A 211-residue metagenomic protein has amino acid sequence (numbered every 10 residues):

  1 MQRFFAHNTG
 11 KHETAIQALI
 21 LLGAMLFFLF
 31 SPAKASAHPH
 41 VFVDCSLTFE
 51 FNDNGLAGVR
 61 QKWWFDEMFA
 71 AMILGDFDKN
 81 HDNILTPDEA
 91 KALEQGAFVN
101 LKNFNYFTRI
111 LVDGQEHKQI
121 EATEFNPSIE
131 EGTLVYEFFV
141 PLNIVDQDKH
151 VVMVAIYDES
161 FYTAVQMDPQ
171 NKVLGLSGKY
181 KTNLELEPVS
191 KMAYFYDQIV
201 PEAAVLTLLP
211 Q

Functional and structural regions predicted by a protein language model:
M1-A15: N-terminal secretory signal peptides that target proteins for export/translocation
H12-A24: Sec-dependent N-terminal signal peptides
F30-P32: N-terminal signal peptide c-region/cleavage motif recognized by signal peptidases
P39-W64: Early extracytoplasmic/domain-onset interaction patches
F65, E89: Long, contiguous binding/interaction regions
D76-P87: Acidic, glycine-anchored loop motifs typical of Ca2+
L85, K91-I110: Short, well-structured hydrophobic secondary-structure segments
F107, L111-Q211: Mature, soluble, non-transmembrane domains
